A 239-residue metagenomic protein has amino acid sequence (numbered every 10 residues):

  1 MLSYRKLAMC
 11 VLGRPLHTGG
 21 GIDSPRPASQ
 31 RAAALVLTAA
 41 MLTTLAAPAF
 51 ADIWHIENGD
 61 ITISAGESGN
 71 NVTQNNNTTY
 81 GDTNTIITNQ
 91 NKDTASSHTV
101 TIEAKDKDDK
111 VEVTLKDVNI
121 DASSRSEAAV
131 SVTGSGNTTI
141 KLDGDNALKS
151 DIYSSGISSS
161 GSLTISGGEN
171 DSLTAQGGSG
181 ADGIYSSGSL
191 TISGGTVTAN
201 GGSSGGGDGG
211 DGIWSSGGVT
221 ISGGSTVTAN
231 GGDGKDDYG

Functional and structural regions predicted by a protein language model:
M1-P27: N-terminal secretory signal peptides that target proteins for export/translocation
L2, L7-V11, R31-G239: A composition-driven surface/loop motif
